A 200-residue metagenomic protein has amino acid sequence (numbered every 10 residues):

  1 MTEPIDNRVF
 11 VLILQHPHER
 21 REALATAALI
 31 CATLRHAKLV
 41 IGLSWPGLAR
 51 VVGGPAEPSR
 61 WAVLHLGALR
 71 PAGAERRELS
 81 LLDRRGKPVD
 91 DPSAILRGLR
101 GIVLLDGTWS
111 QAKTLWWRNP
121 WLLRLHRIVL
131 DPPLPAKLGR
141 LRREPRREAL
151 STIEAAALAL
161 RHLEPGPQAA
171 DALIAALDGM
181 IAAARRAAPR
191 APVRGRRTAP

Functional and structural regions predicted by a protein language model:
M1, A25-A28, A49-G53: Intrinsically disordered, low-complexity boundary segments flanking structured domains
M1-F10: Cys/His-rich short segments
V9-R21, A25-P46, R60: Extended interfacial segments that mediate partner engagement and assembly in macromolecular machines
H16, L66, P132: Cofactor-binding loop segments of dinucleotide-utilizing enzymes, especially the Rossmann-like FAD- and NAD(P)+-binding
R20, P46-L48, P133-K137: Short gly/pro/ser/thr-enriched loop/turn and capping motifs at secondary-structure boundaries
A23-T26, A74-R77, K113-W117, G139: A short secondary-structure junction signal
R35-K113, W121: S-adenosyl-L-methionine/SAH cofactor-binding core of RNA-modifying enzymes
G101-I102, W109-P200: C-terminal folded domains that constitute the principal catalytic or ligand-binding module of multi-domain proteins
